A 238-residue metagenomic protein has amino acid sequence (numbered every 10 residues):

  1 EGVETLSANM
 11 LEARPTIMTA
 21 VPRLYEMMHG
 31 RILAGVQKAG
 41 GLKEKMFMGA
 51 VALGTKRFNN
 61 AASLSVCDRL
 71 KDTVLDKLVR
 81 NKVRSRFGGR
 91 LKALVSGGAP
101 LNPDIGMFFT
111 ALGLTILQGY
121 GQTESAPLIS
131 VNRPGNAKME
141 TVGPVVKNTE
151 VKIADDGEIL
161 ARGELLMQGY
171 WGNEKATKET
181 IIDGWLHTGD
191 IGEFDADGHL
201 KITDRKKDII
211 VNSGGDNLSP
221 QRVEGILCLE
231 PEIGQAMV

Functional and structural regions predicted by a protein language model:
G2-D156, E164, I181, Q235: Conserved adenylate-forming
N81, K175, G225: Active-site phosphate/pyrophosphate- and oxyanion-stabilizing loops and adjacent acidic/basic residues in soluble
G98, M167, P220: Glycine-rich phosphate/pyrophosphate-binding beta-alpha loops
V145-N212, N217, L229: Conserved ATP-binding/catalytic segment of the ANL
L227-A236: Short acidic amphipathic segments
